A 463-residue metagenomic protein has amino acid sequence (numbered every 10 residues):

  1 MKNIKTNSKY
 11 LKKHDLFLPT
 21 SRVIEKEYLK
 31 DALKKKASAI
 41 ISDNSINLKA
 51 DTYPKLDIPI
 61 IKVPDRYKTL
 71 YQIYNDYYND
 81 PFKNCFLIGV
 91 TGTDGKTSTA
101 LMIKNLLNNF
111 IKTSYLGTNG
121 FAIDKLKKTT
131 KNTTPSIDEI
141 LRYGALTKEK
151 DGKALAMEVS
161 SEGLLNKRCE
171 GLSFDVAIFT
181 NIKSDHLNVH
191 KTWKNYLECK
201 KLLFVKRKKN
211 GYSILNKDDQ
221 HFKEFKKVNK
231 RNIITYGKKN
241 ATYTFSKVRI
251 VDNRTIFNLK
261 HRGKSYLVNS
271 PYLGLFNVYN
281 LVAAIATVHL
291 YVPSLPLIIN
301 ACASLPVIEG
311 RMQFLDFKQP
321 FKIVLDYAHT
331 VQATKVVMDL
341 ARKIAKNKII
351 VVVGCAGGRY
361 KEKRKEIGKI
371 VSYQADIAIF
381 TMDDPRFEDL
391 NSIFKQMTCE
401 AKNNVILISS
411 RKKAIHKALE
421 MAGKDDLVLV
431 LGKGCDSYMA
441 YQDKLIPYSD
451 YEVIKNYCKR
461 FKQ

Functional and structural regions predicted by a protein language model:
M1-Q72, D76, Q220, T244-R249 (+3 more regions): N-terminal leader/targeting and accessory segments in enzymes
Y10-L16, S21-E25, K230, A286-G310 (+1 more regions): ATP-dependent carboxylate-amine ligase
H14, L33, I46-K49, C85 (+6 more regions): Acidic, Mg2+-coordinating active-site environments of NTP-dependent enzymes
E27-K30, K49-T52, Q72, T99-A100 (+8 more regions): Short glycine-/acidic-enriched loop or helix-start segments at secondary-structure transitions that form or flank
S38-N44, S213-K217, V352-V353, I377-D384: Short internal beta-strands
D43-S45, V159, N181, K217 (+2 more regions): Short secondary-structure boundary segments
T69-K217, H221-R231, A345, K462: Phosphate-binding loop of NTP-binding sites
Y115, M157, A177, L215 (+4 more regions): Structural beta-sheet core signal
